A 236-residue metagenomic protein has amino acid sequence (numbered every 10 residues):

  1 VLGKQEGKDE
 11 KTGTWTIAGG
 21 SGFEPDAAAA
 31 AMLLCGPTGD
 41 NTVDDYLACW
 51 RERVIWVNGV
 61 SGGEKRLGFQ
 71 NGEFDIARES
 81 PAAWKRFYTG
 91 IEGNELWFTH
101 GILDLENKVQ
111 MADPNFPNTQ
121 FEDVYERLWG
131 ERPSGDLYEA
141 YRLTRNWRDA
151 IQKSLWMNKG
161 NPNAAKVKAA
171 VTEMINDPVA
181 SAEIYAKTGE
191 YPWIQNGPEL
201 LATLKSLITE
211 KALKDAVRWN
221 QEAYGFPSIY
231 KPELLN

Functional and structural regions predicted by a protein language model:
V1-F74, W129-A140, N146-A186: Hinge/capping helix and adjacent helix->loop/strand transition within the periplasmic-binding protein
G22, S61-G62, R78-K85, H100-D104 (+1 more regions): Beta->alpha turn/N-cap motifs
M32-L33, G62-A77, A82-G93, A202-S206: Short helices/loops that flank or line small-molecule/ion binding pockets
N71-F74, D113-Q120, K205-K211: Short, surface-exposed amphipathic charged segments that create phosphate/polyanion-binding patches used for binding
G72, T89-N94, P178, A182 (+1 more regions): Short glycine-centered helix-capping/turn motifs at secondary-structure transition points
F87-N176, E222-N236: C-terminal lobe and pocket-closing loops of periplasmic/extracytoplasmic Venus-flytrap solute-binding proteins
Y185-L201: Flexible, acidic loop-helix segments that line cofactor/substrate-binding pockets
G197-N236: Conserved C-terminal helix/tail region of periplasmic/extracytoplasmic solute-binding proteins
